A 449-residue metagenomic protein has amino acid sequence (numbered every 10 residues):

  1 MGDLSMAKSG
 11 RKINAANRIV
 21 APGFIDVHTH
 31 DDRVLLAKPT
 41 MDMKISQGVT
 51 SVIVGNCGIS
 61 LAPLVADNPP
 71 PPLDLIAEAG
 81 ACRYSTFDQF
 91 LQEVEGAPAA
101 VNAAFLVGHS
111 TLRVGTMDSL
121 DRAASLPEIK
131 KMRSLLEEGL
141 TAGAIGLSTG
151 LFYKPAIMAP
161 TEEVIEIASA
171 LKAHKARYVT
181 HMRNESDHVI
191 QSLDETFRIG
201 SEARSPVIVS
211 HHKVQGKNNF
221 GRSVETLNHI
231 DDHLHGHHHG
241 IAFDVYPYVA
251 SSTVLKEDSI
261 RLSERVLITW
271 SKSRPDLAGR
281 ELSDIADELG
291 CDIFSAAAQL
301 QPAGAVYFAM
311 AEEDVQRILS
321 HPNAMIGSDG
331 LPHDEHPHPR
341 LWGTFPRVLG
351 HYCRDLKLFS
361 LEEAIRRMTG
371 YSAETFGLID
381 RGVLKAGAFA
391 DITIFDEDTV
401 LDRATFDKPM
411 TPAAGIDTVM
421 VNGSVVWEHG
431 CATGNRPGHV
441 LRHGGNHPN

Functional and structural regions predicted by a protein language model:
M1-G23, K38: Histidine-rich, glycine-flanked metal-binding segment
D3-L4, C57-G58, F152, M182-N184 (+3 more regions): Short, ordered loop/turn segments at secondary-structure junctions
I19-M43: Di-metal (Zn2+ and/or Mg2+/Mn2+) metal-binding site signature of metallo-dependent hydrolases with the MBL/beta-CASP
D32-R33, I59-P63, T111-V114, K154-M158 (+8 more regions): Flexible loop/turn segments at secondary-structure boundaries
A37-I145, H237-H239: Divalent-metal coordination cores built from histidine and acidic residues
I45, D258-N449: Active-site microenvironment of metallo-dependent hydrolases
A62-N68, V114-L120, T161, I190-D194 (+6 more regions): Short acidic, glycine/serine/threonine-rich loops at helix termini
Q89, A123-T149, P155-L300, V306-M325: Histidine/acidic residue-rich metal-binding segments in metalloenzymes
